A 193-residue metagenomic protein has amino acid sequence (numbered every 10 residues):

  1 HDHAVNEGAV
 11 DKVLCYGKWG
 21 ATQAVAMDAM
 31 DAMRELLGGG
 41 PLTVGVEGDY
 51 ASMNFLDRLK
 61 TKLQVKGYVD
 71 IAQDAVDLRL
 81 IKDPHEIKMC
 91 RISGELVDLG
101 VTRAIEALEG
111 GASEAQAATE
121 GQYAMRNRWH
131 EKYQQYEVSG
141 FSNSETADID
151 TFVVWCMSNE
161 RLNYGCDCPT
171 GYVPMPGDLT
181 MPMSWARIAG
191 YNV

Functional and structural regions predicted by a protein language model:
H1-G100: A composition/biophysics-driven feature that prefers long, compositionally simple stretches
G8-T22, G100-A104, A124-K132, C168 (+1 more regions): A short, terminal or domain-edge coil/loop segment
L37-G40, R103, P169, P182: A residue-level detector for conformationally permissive "hinge/kink" positions
G38, Q64, I92-T102, E106-S113 (+1 more regions): Generic secondary-structure signature for well-ordered alpha-helical cores
P41-T43, A107, C156-S158: Secondary-structure boundary/capping motif
S52, L63, I71-D77, I81 (+1 more regions): Short catalytic-site patches enriched in acidic/histidine residues that coordinate or position cofactors/metals
E86, G110, S139-F141: Residue-level recognition of alpha-helical structural elements
